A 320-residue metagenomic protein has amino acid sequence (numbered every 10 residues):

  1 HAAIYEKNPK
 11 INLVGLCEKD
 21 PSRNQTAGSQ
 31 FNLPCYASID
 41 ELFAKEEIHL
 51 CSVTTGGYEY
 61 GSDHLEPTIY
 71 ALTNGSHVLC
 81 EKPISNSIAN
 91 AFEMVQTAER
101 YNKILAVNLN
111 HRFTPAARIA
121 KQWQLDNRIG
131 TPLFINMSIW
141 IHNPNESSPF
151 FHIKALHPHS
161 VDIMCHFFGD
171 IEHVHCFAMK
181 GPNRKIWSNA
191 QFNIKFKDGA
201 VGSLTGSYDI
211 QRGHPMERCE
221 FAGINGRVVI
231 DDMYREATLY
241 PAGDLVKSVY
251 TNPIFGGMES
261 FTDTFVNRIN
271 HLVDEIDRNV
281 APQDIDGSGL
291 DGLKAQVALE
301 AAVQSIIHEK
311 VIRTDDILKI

Functional and structural regions predicted by a protein language model:
H1-F31, V273: N-terminal Rossmann-like dinucleotide-binding module
V14, E47-H49, L133: Conserved acidic residues
L33-T97: Beta-loop-alpha module in the N-terminal Rossmann-like domain of NAD(P)-dependent dehydrogenases, especially those
A37, C80, L105-V107, I230: Hydrophobic residues in well-ordered beta-strands that form the structural core
L50-T55, F92, R100-K103, H271-I320: C-terminal helix-rich "cap/oligomerization" subdomain common to oxidoreductases
I84-S147: A contiguous active-site-proximal alpha/beta segment in oxidoreductase catalytic domains
A155, H159-T238, T264-A281, K319-I320: Contiguous beta-strand/loop segments that form the cofactor/metal-binding neighborhood of enzyme cores
